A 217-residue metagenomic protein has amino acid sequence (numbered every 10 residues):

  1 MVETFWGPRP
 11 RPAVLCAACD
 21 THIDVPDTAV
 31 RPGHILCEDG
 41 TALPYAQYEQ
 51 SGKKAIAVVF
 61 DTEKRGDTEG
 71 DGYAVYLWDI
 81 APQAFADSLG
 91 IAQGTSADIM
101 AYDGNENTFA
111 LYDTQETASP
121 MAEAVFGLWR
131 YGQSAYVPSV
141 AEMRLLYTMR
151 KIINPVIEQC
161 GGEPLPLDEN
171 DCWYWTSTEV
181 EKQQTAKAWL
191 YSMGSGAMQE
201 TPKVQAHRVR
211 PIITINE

Functional and structural regions predicted by a protein language model:
M1, K53-I56, E169-Y174: Short small/polar-residue motifs
E3-Y131, K203-E217: Short, compositionally biased
L111-T114, A118-A135, V140-M193: An exposed tryptophan-centered "aromatic clamp" motif
S195-P202: Carbohydrate-recognition loop of C-type lectin domains
